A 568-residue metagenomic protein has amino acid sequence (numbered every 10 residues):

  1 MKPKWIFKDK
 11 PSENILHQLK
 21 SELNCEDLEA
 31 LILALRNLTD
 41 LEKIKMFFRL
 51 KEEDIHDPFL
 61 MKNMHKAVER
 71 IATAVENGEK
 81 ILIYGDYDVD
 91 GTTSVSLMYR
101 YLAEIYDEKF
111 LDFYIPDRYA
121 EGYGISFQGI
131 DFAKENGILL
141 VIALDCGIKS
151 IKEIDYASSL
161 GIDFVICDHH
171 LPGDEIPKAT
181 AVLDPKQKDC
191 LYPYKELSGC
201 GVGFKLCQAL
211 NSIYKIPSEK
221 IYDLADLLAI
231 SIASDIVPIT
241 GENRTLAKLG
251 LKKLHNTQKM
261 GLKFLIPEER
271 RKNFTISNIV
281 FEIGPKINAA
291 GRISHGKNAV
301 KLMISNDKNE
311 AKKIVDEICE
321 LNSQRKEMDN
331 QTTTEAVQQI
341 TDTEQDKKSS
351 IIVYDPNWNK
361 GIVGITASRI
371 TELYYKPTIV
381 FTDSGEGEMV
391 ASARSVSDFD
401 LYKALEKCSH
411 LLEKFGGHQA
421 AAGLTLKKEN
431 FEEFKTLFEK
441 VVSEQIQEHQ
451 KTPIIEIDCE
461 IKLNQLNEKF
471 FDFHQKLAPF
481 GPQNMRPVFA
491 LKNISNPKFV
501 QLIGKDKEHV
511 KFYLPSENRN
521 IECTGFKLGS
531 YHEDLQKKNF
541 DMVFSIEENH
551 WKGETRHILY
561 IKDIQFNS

Functional and structural regions predicted by a protein language model:
K2, D9-L140, L160-G161, N211-T436 (+5 more regions): Hydrophobic helix-and-loop "lid/oligomerization" segment in the mid-to-C-terminal part of catalytic domains
L97, E175-I216, I221-A233: Short alpha-helices
A120, S150, H170-E175, D189-C190 (+2 more regions): Short gly/pro/ser/thr-enriched loop/turn and capping motifs at secondary-structure boundaries
I461-I521: Accessory interdomain/linker segments of ATP-dependent helicases and helicase-like nucleic-acid enzymes that mediate
N518-E533: Beta-strand/loop nucleic-acid-binding surfaces
G529-V543: Short nucleic-acid-contacting surface segments enriched for D/E, G, S/T with interspersed K/R
K552-S568: OB-fold/S1-family single-stranded nucleic acid-binding modules
